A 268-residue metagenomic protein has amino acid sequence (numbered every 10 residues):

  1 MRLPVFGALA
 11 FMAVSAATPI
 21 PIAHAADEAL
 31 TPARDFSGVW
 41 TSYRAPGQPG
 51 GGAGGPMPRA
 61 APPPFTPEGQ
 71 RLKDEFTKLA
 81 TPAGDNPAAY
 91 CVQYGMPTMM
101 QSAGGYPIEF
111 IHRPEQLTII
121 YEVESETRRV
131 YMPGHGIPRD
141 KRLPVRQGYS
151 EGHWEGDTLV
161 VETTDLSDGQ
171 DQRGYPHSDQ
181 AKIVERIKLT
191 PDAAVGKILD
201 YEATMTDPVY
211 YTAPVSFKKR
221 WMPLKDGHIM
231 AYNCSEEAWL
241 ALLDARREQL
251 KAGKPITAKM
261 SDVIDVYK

Functional and structural regions predicted by a protein language model:
M1-P4: Positively charged n-region of N-terminal signal peptides that target proteins for export
A8-V14: Hydrophobic helical h-region of N-terminal Sec-dependent signal peptides in bacterial secretory/periplasmic proteins
V14-I22: C-terminal segment of classical bacterial N-terminal signal peptides
P21-K268: PEST-like low-complexity, intrinsically disordered acidic/proline/serine-rich tracts that flank trafficking/processing
